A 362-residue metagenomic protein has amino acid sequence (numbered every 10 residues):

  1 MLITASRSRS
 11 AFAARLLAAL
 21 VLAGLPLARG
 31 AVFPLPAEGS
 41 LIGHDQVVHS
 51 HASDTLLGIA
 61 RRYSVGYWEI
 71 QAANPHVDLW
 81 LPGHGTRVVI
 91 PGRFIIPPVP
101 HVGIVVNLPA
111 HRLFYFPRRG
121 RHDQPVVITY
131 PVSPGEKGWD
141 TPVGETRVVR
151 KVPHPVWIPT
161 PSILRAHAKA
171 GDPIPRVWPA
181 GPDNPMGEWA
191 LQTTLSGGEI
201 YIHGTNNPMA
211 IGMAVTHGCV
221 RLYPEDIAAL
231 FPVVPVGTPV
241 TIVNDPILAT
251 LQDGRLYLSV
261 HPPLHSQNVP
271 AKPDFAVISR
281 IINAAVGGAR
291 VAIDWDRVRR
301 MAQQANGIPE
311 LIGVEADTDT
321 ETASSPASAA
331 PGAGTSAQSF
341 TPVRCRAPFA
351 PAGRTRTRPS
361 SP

Functional and structural regions predicted by a protein language model:
M1-A11: N-terminal secretory signal peptides that target proteins for export/translocation
A14-G24: Bacterial N-terminal signal peptides
P26-G30: Sec/Tat signal peptide C-region and signal peptidase I cleavage site
A31-S64: Primarily a LysM-type cell-wall glycan-binding module
H51-L81, Q124-V126: LysM (lysin motif) carbohydrate-binding repeats in extracellular/periplasmic proteins that recognize
S53, G83-V88, G237-V240: Loop/turn positions that initiate beta-strands
W68-V77, T86-V102, I128-G135, D172-W178 (+2 more regions): N-terminal post-signal-peptidase region of extra-cytosolic proteins
I163-S361: Exported/periplasmic cell-wall-interacting domains
